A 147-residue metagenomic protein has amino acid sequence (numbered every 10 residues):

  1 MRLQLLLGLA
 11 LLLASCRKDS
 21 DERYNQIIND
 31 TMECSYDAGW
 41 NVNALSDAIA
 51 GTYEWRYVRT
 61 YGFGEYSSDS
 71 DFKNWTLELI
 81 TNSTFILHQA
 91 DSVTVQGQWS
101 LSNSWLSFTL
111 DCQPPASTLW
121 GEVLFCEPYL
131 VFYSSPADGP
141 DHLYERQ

Functional and structural regions predicted by a protein language model:
M1-R2, R17: N-terminal hydrophobic targeting signals that begin at the initiator methionine
R2-G8: Sec-dependent signal peptide recognition, specifically the positively charged N-region followed immediately by
L9-L11, Y24-N25: Enrichment for repetitive, rod-forming helical segments
L13-S15: C-terminal motif of bacterial Sec signal peptides marking the signal peptidase cleavage site
R17-T94, W105-Q147: Lipid interaction determinants
G97: Phosphoinositide-binding peripheral membrane targeting modules
S100-N103: A short, structured loop/turn motif at beta-sheet edges
